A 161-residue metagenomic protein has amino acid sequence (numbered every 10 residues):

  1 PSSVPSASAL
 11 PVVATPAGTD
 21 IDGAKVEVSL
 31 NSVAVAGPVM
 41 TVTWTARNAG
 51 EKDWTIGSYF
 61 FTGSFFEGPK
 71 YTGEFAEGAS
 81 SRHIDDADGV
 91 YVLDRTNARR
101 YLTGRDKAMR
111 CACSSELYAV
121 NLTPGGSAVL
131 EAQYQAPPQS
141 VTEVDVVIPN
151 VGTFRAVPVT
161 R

Functional and structural regions predicted by a protein language model:
S6-A17, E116-R161: Surface-exposed edge beta-strand/loop patches
A9-A36: Low-complexity, acidic Ser/Thr/Pro/Gly-rich terminal tails and inter-domain linkers that flank the onset of structured
K25, G37-T41, D85-A87, S127-V129 (+2 more regions): Extracytoplasmic
V26-L30, C113-Y118: Short structured motifs
V33-V35, R47-K52, P137-Q139: Short solvent-exposed strand-capping/beta-turn motif centered on an Asx-Ser/Thr pair
M40-N48: Short, well-ordered beta-strand segments enriched in hydrophobic/aromatic residues
A49-L117: The feature marks short-to-medium sequence segments in extracytoplasmic or secretory-pathway proteins
